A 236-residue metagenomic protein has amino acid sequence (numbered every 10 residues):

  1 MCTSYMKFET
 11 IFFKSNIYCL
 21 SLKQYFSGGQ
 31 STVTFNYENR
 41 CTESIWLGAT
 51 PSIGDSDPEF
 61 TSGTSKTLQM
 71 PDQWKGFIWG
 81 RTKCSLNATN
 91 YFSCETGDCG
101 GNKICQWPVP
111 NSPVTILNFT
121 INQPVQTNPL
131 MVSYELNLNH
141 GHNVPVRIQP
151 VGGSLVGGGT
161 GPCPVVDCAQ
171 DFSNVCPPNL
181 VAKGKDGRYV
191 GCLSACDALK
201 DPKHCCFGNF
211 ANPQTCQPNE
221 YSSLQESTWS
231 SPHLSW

Functional and structural regions predicted by a protein language model:
M1-S4, E9-S27: Cleavable N-terminal signal peptides of Sec/SRP-targeted secreted and luminal proteins
S21-W236: Extracellular low-complexity, O-glycosylation-prone Ser/Thr/Pro/Gly-rich "stalks" and linkers flanking catalytic
